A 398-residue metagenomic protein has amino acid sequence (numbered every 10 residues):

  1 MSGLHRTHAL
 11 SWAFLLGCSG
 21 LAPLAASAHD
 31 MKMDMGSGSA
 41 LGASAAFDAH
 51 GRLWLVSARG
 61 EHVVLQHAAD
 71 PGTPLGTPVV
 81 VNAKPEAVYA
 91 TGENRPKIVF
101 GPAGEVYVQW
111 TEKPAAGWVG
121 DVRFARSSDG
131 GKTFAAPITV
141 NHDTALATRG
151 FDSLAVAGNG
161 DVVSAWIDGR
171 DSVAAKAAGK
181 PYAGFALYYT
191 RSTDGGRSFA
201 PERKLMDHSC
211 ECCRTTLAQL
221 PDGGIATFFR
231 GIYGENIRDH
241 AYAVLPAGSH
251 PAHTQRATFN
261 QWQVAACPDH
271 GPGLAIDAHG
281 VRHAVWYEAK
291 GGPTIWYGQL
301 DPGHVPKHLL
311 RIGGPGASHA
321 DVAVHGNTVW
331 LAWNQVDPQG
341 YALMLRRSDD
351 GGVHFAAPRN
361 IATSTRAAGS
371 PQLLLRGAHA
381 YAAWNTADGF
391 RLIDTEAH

Functional and structural regions predicted by a protein language model:
S2-A13: Bacterial N-terminal signal peptides that target proteins for export
S11-A22: Bacterial N-terminal signal peptides
S27-H398: Extracellular, repeat-based ectodomains that mediate carbohydrate processing or recognition
